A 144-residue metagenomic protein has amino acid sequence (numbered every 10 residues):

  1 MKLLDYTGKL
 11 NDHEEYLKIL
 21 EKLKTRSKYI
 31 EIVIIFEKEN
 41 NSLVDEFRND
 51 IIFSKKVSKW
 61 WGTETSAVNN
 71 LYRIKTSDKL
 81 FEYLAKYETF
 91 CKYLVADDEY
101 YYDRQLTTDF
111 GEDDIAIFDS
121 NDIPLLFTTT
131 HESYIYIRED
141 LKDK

Functional and structural regions predicted by a protein language model:
M1-K144: Structured alpha/beta or helical-core interaction and ligand-binding surfaces enriched in interleaved
